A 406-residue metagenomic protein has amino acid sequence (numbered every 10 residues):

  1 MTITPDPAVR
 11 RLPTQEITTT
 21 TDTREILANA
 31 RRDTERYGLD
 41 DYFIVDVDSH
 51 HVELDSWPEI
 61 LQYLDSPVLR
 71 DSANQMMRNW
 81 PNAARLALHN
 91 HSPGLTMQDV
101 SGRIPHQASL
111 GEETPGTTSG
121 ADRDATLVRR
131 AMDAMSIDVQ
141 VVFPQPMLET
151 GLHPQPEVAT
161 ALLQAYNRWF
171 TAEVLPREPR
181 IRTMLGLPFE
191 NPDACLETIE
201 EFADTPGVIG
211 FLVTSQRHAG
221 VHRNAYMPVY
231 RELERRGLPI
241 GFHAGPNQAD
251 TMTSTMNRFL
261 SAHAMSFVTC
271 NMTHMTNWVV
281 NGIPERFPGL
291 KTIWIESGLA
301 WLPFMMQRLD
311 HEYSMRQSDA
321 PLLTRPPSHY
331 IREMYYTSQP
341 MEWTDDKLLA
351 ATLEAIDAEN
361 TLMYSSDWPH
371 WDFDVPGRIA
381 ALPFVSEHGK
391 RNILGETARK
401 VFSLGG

Functional and structural regions predicted by a protein language model:
T2-F43, L54, P58-A134, D138-V139 (+10 more regions): Mid-to-C-terminal alpha-helical segments outside catalytic/metal-binding sites
I3, T23, A161, V174-R182 (+4 more regions): Catalytic pocket-lining loop regions of alpha/beta-barrel enzymes, especially the amidohydrolase/enolase/GH5 lineages
I44, S49, S109-T118, R129 (+3 more regions): Divalent metal-dependent hydrolysis catalytic cores, especially in the metallo-beta-lactamase
V45-V47, F242, I295, S366: Active-site flanking residues adjacent to catalytic metal/cofactor-binding acidic residues
H51-E53, L148, N191, Q248 (+2 more regions): Feature marks short, surface-exposed loop/turn motifs that line or immediately flank catalytic pockets and channel
A125, L148, P156-T160, N167-R168: Well-ordered mid-protein domain cores that form the structural environment of catalytic cofactors
G151-Q155, V375-R378: Short acidic, glycine/proline-rich loop/turn micro-motifs
H153-V158, A264: Glycine-rich phosphate-binding "P-loop"
